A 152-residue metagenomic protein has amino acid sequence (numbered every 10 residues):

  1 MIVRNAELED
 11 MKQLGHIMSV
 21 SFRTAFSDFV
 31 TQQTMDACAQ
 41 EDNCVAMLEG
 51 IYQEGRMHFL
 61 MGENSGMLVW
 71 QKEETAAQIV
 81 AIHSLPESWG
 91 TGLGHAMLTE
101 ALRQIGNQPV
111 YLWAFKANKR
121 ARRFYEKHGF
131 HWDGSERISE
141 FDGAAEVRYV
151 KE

Functional and structural regions predicted by a protein language model:
M1-V3: Extreme N-terminal starter segment of soluble prokaryotic enzymes
N5-M11, G15-W89, H95-Q104, I138: Acetyl-CoA-dependent GNAT
N107: Active-site acidic short loop of glycosyltransferases
Y111-R122, K127-E152: C-terminal "cap" of GNAT-fold acetyltransferases
